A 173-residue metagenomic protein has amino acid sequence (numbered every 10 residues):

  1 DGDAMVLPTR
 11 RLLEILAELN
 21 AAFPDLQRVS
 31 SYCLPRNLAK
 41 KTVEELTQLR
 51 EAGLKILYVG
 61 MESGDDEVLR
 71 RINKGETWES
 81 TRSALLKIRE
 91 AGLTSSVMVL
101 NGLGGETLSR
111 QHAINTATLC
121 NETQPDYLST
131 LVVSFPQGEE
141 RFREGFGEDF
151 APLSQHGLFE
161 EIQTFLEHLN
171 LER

Functional and structural regions predicted by a protein language model:
D1-E90: Conserved SAM/AdoMet-binding glycine-rich loop
D3, L34-R36, Q124-Y127, E148: Generic hydrophobic/packing signal
M5-P8, A151-Q155: Short linear motifs at secondary-structure transitions and domain/linker junctions
L12, Q27-S30, L49-G53, E62-D66 (+7 more regions): Generic alpha-helix detector with strongest preference for long hydrophobic helices that associate with membranes
L38-A39, G145, L169: Hydrophobic residues in alpha-helical segments
K41-T42, R70-I72, T107-R110, E140-R143: Short, well-ordered secondary-structure micro-motifs
I56, E79-R141, Q155-E172: Conserved C-terminal portion of the radical SAM core fold that forms the substrate/S-adenosylmethionine-binding
L69-G75, G145-P152: Glycine-rich tight-turn/loop motif centered on a GG-T
